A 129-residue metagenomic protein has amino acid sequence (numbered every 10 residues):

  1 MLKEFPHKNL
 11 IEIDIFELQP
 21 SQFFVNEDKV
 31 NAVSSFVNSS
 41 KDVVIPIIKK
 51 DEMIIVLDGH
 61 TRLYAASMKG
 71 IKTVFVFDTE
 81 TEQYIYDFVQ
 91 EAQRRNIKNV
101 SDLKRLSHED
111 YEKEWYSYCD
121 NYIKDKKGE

Functional and structural regions predicted by a protein language model:
L2-L57, T61, S67, K72: Short alpha-helix boundary/capping and kink motifs at helix termini
M53-E129: Basic- and aromatic-enriched surface patches that contact anionic nucleotides/nucleic acids
